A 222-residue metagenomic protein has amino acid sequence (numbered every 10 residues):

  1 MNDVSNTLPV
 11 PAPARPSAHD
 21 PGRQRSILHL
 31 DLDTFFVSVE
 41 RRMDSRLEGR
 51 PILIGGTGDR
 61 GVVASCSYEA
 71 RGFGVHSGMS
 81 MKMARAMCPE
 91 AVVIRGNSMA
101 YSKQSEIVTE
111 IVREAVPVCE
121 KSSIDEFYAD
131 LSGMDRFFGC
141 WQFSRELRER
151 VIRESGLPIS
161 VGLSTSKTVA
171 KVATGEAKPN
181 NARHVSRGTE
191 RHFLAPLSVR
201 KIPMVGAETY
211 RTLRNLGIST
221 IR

Functional and structural regions predicted by a protein language model:
M1-R222: Gly/Gly-Pro- and Ser/Thr-rich, intrinsically disordered tail segments characteristic of DNA damage-repair and tolerance
